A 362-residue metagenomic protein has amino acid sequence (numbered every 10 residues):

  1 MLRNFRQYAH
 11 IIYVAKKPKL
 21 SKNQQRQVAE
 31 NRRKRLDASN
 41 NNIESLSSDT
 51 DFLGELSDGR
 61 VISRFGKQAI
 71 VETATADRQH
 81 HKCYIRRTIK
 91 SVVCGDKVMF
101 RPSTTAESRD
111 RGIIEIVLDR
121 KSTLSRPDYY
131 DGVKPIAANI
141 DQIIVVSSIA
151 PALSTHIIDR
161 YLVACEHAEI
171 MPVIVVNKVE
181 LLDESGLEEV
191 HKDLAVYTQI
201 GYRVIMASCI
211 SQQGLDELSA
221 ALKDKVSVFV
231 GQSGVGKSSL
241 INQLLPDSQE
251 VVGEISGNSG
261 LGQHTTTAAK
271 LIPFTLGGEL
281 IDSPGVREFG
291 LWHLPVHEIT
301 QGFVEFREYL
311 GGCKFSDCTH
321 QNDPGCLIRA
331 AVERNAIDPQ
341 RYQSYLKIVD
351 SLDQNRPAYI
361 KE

Functional and structural regions predicted by a protein language model:
L2-K22, E55, H81, V92-K97 (+5 more regions): Helix-rich effector regions associated with P-loop NTPase G domains
L2-T155: N-terminal accessory targeting/assembly segments
I140-V146, E169-V179, G201-M206: Conserved beta-strand/loop subsegment of P-loop NTPase cores
L153, L182, Q213, R287-G290: Catalytic P-loop NTPase motifs of RecA-like helicase/translocase cores
I157-E169: Histidine-anchored nucleotide/phosphate-binding helix
L182-S233: Canonical P-loop GTPase G-domain recognition
S238-E250: A conserved segment at the C-terminal end of the G1
